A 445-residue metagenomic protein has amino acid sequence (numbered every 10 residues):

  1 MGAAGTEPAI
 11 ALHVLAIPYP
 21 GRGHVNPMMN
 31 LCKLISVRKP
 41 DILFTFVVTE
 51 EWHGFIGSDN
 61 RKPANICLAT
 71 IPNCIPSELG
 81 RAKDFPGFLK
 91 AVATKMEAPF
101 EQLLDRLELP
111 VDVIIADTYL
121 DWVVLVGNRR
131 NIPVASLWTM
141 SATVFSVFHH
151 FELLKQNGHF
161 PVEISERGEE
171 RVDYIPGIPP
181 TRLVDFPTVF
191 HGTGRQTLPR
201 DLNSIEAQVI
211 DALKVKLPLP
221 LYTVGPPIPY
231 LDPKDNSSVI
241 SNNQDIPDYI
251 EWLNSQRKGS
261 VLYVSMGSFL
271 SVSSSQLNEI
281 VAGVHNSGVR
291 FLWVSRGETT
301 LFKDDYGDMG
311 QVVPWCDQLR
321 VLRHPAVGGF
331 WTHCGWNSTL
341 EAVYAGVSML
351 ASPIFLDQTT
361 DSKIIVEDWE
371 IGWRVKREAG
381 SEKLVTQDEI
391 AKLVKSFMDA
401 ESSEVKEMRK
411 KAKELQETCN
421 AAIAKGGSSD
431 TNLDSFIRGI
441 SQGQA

Functional and structural regions predicted by a protein language model:
M1-A445: Glycosyltransferase specificity loop/lid
